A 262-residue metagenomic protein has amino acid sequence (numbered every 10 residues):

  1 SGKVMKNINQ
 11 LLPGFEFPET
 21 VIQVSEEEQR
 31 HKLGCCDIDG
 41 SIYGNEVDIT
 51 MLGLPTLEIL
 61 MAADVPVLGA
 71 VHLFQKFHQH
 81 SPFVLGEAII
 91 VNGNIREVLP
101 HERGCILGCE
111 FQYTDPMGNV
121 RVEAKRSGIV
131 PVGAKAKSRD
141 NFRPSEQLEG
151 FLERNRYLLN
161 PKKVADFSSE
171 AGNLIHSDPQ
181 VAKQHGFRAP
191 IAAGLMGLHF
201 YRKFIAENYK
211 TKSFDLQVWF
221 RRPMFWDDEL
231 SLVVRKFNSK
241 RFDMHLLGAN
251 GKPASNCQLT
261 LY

Functional and structural regions predicted by a protein language model:
G2-F74, K135-K210: Hot-dog-fold acyl-thioester-processing enzymes
G2-L12, H80-R156, M224-W226, S231-Y262: HotDog/MaoC-like acyl-thioester-processing domains
V47-I95, R103-C105, A192, M196-R241: Hydrophobic beta-strand-centered segment that forms part of the acyl-chain substrate-binding groove
